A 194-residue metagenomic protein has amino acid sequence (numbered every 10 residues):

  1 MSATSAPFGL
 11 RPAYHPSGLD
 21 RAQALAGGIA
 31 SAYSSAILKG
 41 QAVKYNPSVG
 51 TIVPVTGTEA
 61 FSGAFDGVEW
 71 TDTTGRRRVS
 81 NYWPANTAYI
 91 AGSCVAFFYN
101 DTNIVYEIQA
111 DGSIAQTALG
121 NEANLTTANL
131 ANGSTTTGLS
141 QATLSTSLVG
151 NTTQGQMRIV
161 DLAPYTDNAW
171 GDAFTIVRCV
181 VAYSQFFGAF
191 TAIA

Functional and structural regions predicted by a protein language model:
M1-A194: Surface-exposed, low-hydrophobicity beta-strand/loop segments enriched in small/polar/acidic residues
